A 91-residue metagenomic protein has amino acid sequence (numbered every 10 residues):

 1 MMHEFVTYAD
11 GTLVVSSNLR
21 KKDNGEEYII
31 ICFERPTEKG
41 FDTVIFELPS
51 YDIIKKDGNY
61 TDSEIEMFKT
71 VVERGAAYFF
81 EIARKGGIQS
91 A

Functional and structural regions predicted by a protein language model:
M1, I45-L48, M67: N- and C-terminal low-complexity/disordered segments
M1-R20: Negatively charged, low-complexity tracts enriched in Asp/Glu with abundant Ser/Thr
H3, D23, Y28, S63 (+1 more regions): Alpha-helical structural elements
H3, I31, V44, A77-Y78: Short non-domain terminal segments
S16-Y60: A short, structured beta-strand/loop element
D57-A91: Acidic, low-complexity intrinsically disordered segments
